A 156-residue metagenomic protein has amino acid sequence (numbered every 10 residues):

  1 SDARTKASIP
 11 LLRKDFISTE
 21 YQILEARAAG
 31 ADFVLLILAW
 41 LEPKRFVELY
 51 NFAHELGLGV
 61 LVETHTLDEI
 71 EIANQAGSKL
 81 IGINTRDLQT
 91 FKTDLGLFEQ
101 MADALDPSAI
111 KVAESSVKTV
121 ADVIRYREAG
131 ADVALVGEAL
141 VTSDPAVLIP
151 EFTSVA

Functional and structural regions predicted by a protein language model:
S1-L61, E69-I72, F98-M101: N-terminal active-site wall of soluble small-molecule enzyme domains
K6-I9, A28-V34, H54-L58, Q75-G82 (+2 more regions): Glycine-enriched alpha-helix->loop->beta-strand junction motifs that scaffold or abut catalytic
R13-D15, L38, V62-T64, T85 (+2 more regions): A cross-domain feature marking catalytic cores of carbohydrate-active enzymes and several ubiquitous metabolic/repair
S18-G30, H65-G77, A113, V117-V136 (+1 more regions): Catalytic cores of alpha/beta
E25-R45, G82-F91, A129-P150: Glycine-rich phosphate-binding active-site loops on the catalytic face of alpha/beta enzymes
H65, E71-A73, T90-L95, L135 (+3 more regions): Shared catalytic-loop signature of beta/alpha-barrel
A73-A102: Glycine/Thr-rich beta-alpha phosphate-binding loop at enzyme active sites
Q100-L105, R127, V141-A156: C-terminal helical cap(s) of enzyme catalytic domains, especially alpha/beta-barrels
